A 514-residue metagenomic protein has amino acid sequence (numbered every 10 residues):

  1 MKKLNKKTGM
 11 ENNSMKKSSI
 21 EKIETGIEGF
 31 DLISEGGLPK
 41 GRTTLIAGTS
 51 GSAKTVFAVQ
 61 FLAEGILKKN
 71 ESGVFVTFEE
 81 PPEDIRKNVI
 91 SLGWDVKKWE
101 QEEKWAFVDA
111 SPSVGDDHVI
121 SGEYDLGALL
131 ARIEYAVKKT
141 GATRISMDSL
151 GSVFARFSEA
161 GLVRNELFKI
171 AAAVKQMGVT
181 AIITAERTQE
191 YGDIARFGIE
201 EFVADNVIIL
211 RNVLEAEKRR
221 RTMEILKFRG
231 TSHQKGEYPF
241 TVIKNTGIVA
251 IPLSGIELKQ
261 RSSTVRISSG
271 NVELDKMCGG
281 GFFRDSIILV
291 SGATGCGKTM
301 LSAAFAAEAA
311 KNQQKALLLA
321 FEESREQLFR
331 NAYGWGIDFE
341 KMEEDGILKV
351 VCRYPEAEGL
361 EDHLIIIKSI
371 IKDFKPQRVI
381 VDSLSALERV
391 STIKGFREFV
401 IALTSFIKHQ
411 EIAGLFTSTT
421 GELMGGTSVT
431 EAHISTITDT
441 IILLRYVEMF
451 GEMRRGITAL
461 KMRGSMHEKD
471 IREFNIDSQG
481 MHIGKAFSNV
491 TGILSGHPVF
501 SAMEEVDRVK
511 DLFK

Functional and structural regions predicted by a protein language model:
K2, E11-E21, P112, L130-A131 (+5 more regions): Conserved P-loop NTPase
G36-W99, M277-F339: Walker A/P-loop NTP-binding active-site region of P-loop NTPases, recognizing the glycine-rich GxxxxGKT/S
G41, K69-S72, E103-K104, M177-V179 (+10 more regions): Short glycine-/polar-rich loops that comprise or flank the Walker A/P-loop and associated switch/sensor motifs
T44, I120-F202, V207, A357-I441 (+1 more regions): P-loop NTPase motor core
K69-A155, Q314-K394: Conserved inter-motif catalytic segment of the P-loop NTP-binding fold
E79-E83, S111-G115, G151-V153, A181 (+15 more regions): Conserved nucleotide-binding/hydrolysis micro-motifs of P-loop NTPases
S269, D275-G295, M300, R353 (+4 more regions): Flexible loop/N-cap segments at domain edges
A306, F513-K514: Terminal-proximal interaction/regulatory segments of ATP-powered molecular machines
